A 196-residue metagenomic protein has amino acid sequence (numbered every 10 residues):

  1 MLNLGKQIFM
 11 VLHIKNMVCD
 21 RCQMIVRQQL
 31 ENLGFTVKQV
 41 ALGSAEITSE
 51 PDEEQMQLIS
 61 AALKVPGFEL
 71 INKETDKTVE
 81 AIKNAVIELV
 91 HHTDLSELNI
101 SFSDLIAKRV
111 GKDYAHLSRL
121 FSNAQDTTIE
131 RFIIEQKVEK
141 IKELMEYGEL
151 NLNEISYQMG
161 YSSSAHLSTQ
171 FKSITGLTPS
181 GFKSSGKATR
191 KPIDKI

Functional and structural regions predicted by a protein language model:
L2-E74: DNA-contacting interfaces and partner/effector-binding or oligomerization modules in DNA-centric proteins
Q23, Y114, S163-A165: The DNA-contacting recognition helix of HTH DNA-binding domains and analogous helical DNA-recognition elements
T78-E130, G148-Q158: DNA-binding recognition helix and immediately preceding turn/loop of helix-turn-helix/winged-helix domains
I82, V86-V90, I129, K137-L144 (+2 more regions): Short hydrophobic clusters on alpha-helical segments that form packing/core surfaces in small helical domains
L117, H166-L167, F171: Short hydrophobic/aromatic patch on the recognition helix
F121, I133, M145, Q170-F171 (+1 more regions): DNA major-groove recognition helix of helix-turn-helix
K140-S162, K187-I196: Intrinsically disordered, low-complexity basic tails/linkers immediately adjacent to helix-turn-helix/homeobox/MYB/SANT
T169-I196: …primarily DNA-binding HTH/wHTH and HhH modules…
